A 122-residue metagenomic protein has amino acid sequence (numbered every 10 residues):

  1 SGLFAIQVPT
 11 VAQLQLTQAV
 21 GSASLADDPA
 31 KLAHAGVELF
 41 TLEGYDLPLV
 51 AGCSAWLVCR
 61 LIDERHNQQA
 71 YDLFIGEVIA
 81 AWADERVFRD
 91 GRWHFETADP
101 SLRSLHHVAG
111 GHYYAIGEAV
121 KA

Functional and structural regions predicted by a protein language model:
S1-A122: Basic, polyanion-binding surface patches
